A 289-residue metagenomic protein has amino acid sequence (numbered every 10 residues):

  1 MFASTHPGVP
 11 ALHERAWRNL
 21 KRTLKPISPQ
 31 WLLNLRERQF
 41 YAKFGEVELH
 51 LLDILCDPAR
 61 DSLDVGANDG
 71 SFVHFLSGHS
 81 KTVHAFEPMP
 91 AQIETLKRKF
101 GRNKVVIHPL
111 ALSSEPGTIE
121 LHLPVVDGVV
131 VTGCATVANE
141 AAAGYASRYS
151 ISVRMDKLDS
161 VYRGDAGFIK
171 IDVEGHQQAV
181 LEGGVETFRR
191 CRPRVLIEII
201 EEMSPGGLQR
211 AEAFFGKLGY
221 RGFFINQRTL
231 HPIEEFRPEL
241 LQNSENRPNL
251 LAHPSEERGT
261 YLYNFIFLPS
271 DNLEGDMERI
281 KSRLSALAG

Functional and structural regions predicted by a protein language model:
F2-G289: Phosphate/nucleotide-binding beta-alpha loop and adjacent structural elements of enzyme active sites
